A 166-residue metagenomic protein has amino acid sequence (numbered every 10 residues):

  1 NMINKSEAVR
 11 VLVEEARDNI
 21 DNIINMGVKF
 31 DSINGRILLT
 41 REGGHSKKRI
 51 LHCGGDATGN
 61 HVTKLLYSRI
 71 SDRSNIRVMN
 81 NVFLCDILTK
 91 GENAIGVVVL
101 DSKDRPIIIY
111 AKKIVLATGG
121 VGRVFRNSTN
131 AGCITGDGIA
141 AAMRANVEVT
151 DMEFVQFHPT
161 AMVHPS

Functional and structural regions predicted by a protein language model:
N1-F30, Q156-S166: N-terminal FAD cofactor-binding segment of flavoenzymes
M2, L12, I24, L38-L39 (+6 more regions): Generic detector of leucine side chains in alpha-helical contexts
I3-S6, R36-K64, G122-R126: Helix-loop-beta segment of a Rossmann-like dinucleotide-binding subdomain
S6, R17, N25, N34 (+4 more regions): Generic hydrophobic-segment detector
D21, N25-S46, K90-N93: Flavin (FAD/FMN) cofactor-binding and adjacent substrate-gating region of FAD-dependent oxidoreductase domains
S32, A57-S166: Residues forming the flavin
